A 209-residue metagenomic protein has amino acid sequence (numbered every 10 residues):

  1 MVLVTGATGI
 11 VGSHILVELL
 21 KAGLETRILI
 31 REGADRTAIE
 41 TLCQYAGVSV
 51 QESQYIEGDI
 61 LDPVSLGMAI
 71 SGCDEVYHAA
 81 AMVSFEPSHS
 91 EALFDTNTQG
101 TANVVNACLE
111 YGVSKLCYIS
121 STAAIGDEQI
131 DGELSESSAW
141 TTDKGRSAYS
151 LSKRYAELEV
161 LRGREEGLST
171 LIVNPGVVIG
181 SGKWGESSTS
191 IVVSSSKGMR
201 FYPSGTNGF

Functional and structural regions predicted by a protein language model:
V2-A22: N-terminal Rossmann NAD(P)H-binding glycine-rich loop of SDR-like oxidoreductase domains
G47-T96: NAD(P)H-binding glycine-rich loop region in Rossmannoid oxidoreductase-like domains and their noncatalytic homologs
S90-E91, T96-Y149: Conserved Rossmann-fold NAD(P)-dependent oxidoreductase catalytic core, especially the SDR/UDP-sugar
A124-G126, L168-S190: Flexible, glycine-rich beta-alpha linker
T142-K144, V193-F209: A conserved pocket-lining segment of Rossmann-fold NAD(P)-dependent short-chain dehydrogenase/reductase
G145-L171: Active-site Tyr-X1-5-Lys
Y155, E186-S187, S204-F209: Substrate-positioning beta->alpha
